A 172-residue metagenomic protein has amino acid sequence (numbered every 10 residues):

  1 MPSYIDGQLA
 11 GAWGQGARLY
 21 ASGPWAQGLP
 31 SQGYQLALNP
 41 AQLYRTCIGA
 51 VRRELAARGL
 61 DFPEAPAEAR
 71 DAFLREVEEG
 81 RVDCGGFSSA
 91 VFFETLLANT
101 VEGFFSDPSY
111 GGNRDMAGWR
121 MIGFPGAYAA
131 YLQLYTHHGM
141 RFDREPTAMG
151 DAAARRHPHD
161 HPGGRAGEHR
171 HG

Functional and structural regions predicted by a protein language model:
M1-G172: Mature-region segments of soluble proteins
